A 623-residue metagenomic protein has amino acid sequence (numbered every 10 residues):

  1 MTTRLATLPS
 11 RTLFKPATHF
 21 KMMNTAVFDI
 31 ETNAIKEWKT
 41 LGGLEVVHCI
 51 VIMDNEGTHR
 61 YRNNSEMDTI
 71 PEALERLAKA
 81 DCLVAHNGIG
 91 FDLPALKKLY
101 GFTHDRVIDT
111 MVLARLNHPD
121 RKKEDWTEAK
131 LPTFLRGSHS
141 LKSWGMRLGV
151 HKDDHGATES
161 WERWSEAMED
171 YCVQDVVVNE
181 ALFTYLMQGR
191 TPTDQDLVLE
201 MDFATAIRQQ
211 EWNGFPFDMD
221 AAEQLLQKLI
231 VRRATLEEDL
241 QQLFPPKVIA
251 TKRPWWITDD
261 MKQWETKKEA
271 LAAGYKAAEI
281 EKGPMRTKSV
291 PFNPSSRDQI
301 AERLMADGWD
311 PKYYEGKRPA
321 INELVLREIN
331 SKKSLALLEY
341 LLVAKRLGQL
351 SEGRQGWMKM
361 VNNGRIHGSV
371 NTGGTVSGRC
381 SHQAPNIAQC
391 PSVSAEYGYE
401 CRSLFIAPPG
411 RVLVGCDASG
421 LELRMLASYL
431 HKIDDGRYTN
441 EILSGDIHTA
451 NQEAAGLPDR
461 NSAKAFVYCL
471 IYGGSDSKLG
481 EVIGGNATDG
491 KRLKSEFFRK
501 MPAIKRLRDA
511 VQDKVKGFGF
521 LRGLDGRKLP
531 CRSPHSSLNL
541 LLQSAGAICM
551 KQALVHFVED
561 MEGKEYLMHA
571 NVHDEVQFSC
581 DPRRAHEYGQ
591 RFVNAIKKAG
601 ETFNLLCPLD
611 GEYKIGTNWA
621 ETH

Functional and structural regions predicted by a protein language model:
R4-A6, F14-E31, L135-R136, K152 (+8 more regions): Conserved "right-hand" nucleotidyltransferase catalytic core of DNA-directed polymerases
P16, F20-I52: Gly/Thr-rich phosphate-binding beta-strand-loop-beta motif of the actin/hexokinase/Hsp70
K36, E45, I52-I70, D81-M187 (+2 more regions): Active-site-proximal helix-loop-helix substrate-binding element of RNase H-like nuclease domains
D81-G88, D417, K478, Q577-S579: Short glycine-rich phosphate-binding loop at a beta-alpha junction
I89-G101, L113-D120, I300-G308, S419-D434: Short active-site loop/helix that positions an aromatic residue
T287, N330, N363, T372-T375 (+3 more regions): Conserved catalytic core of nucleic-acid polymerases
C380-P409, G420-L443, V593: Extended active-site and interfacial segments that coordinate phosphate-rich ligands in large catalytic machineries
D560-D610: C-terminal structured "cap/appendage" subdomains that terminate the fold
